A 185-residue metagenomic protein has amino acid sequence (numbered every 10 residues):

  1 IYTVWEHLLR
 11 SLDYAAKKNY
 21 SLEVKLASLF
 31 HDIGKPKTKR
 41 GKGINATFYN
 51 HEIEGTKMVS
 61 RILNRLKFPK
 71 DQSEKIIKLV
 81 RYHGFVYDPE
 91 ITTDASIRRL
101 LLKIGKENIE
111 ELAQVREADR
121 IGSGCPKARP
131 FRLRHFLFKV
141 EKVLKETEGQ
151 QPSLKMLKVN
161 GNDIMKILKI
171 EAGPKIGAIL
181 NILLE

Functional and structural regions predicted by a protein language model:
T3-E6, S11-P130: Divalent metal-dependent catalytic cores for phosphoryl transfer on phosphate-bearing substrates
R61, R65, G122-E185: Charged substrate- and nucleic-acid-binding regions of tRNA-handling and nucleotidyl-transfer enzymes, centered on
